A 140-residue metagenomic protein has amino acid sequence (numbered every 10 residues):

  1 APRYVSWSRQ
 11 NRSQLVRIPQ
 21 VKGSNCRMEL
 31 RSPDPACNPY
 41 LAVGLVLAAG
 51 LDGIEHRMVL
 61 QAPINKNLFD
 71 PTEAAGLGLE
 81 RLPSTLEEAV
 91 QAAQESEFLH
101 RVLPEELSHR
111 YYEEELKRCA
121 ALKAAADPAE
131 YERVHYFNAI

Functional and structural regions predicted by a protein language model:
A1-I140: Catalytic-core signal marking the mid-to-C-terminal active-site face
